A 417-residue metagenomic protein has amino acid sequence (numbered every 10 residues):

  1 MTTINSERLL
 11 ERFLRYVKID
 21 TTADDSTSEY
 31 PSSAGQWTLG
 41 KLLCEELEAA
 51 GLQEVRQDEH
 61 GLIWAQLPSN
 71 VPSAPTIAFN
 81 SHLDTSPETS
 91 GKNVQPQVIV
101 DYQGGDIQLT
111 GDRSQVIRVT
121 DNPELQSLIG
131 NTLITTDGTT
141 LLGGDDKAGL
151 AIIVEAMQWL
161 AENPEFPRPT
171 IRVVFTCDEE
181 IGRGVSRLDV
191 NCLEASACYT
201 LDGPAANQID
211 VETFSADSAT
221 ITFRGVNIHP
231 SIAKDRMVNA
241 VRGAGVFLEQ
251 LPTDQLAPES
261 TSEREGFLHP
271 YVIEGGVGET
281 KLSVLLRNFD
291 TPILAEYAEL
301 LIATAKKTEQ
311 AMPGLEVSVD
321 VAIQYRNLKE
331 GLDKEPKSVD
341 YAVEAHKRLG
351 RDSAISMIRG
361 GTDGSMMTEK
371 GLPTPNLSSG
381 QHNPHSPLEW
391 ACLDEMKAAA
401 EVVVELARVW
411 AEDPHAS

Functional and structural regions predicted by a protein language model:
S6-A34, I134-T135, N227, Y325 (+1 more regions): N-terminal capping segment at the start of a domain
S28-A74, A78-D84, G91-Q95, I99: A non-catalytic alpha/beta surface segment that caps or lines the substrate-entry region of metallo-dependent hydrolase
A34, T140-A151, K234-R242, W390-K397: Short, conserved micro-motifs enriched in small and acidic residues
S73-T170, F175, A195, A398: Active-site metal-coordination/substrate-binding segment of hydrolases, especially metallo-dependent peptidases
T76-N80, S196-T200, T220, T374-N376: Short glycine-aspartate micro-motif
L125-Q126, N131-G144, D178-I302, K306 (+2 more regions): Midchain, well-structured core segments that form catalytic/ion-binding scaffolds
V241-S417: Metal-dependent amide/peptide-bond hydrolase catalytic core, centered on the "pita-bread" metallohydrolase fold
